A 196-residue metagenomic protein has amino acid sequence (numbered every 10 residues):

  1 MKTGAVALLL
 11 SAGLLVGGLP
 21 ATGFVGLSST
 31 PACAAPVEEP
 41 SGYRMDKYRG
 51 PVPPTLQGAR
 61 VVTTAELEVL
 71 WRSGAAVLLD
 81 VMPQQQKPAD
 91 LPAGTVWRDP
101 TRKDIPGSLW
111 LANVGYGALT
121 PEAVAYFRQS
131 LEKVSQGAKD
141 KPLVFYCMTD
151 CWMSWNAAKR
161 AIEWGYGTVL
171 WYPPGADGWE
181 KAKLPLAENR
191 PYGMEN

Functional and structural regions predicted by a protein language model:
K2-L9, G13, G17-T64, L70-S73 (+2 more regions): Rhodanese-like catalytic fold shared by cysteine-dependent sulfurtransferases and DSP/PTP-type phosphatases
L67, A75-M82: Short hydrophobic beta-strand that contains or immediately precedes a catalytic carboxylate
Q85: Glycine-rich nucleotide phosphate-binding loop and flanking beta-alpha elements of Rossmann-like dinucleotide-binding
